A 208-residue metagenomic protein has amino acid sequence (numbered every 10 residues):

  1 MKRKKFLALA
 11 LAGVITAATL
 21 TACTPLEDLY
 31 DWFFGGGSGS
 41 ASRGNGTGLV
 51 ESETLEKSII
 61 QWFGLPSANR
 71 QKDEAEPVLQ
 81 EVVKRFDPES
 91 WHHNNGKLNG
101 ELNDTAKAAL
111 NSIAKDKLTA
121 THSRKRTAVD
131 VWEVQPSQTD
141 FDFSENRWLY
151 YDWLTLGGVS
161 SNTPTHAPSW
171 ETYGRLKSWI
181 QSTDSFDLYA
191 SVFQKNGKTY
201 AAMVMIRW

Functional and structural regions predicted by a protein language model:
M1-A8: Bacterial Sec-dependent N-terminal signal peptides
G13-V14: Hydrophobic secretory-pathway targeting helix
A17-L20: Bacterial Sec-type N-terminal signal peptides, specifically the leucine/valine-rich hydrophobic h-region
D28-D31, Q181: Large eukaryotic, non-enzymatic subunits of multiprotein complexes that serve as scaffolds/tethers, characterized by
W32-A128: Short, well-ordered surface patches within globular domains
D104-W208: A well-ordered secondary-structure block
